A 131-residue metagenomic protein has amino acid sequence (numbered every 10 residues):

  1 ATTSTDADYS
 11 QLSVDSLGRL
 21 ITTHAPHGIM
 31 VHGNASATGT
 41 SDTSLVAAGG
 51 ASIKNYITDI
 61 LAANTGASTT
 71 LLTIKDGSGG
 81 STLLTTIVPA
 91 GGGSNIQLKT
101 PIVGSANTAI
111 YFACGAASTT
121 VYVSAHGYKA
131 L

Functional and structural regions predicted by a protein language model:
A1-T86, T108-L131: Extended, low-complexity segments enriched in Ser/Thr/Gly and acidic residues that occur primarily in surface-exposed
A90-N107: Beta-sandwich interaction modules
